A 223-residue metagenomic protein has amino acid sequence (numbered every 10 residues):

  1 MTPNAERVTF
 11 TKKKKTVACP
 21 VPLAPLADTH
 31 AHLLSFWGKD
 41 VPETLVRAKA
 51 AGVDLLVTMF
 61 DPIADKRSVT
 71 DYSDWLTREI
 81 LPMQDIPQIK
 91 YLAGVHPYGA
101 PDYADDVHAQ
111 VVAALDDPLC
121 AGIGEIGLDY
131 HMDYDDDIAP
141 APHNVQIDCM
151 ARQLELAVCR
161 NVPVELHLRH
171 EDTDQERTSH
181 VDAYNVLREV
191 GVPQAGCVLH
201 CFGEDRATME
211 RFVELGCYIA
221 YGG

Functional and structural regions predicted by a protein language model:
M1-G223: Mid-domain alpha/beta scaffold segments of enzyme catalytic cores
